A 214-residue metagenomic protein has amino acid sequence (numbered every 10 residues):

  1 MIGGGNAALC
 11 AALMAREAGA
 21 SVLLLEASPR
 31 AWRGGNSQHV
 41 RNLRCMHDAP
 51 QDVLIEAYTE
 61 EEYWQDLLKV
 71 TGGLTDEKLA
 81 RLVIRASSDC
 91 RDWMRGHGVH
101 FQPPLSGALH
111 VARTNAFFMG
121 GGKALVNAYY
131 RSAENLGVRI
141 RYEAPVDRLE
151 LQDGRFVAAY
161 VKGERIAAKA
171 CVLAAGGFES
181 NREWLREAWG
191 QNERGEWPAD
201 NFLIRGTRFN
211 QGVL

Functional and structural regions predicted by a protein language model:
M1-L24: N-terminal Rossmann-like FAD-binding beta1-loop-alpha1 element of flavoenzymes
I2, M46, L173-A174: Redox-cofactor binding/interface segments in oxidoreductases and associated redox assembly factors
G4, N36-R41, N201-T207: Active-site nucleophile and cofactor-binding loops and adjacent substrate-binding regions of central metabolic enzymes
C10, M14-A15, G35-S37, C171: Hydrophobic/aromatic ligand-binding patch that stacks against planar heteroaromatic rings of cofactors or nucleotides
A11-A12, R91, V213: Generic hydrophobic/aromatic pocket-lining and core-packing "Φ" positions
S21, A27-R139, P145-R148, E183-W197: Conserved N-terminal/central alpha/beta ligand/cofactor-binding core
E150-R165, C171: Conserved beta-strand-loop-beta-strand element in the redox core of flavoprotein oxidoreductases
I166-L214: Glycine-rich loop(s) and the adjacent beta-strand/alpha-helix scaffold that form part
